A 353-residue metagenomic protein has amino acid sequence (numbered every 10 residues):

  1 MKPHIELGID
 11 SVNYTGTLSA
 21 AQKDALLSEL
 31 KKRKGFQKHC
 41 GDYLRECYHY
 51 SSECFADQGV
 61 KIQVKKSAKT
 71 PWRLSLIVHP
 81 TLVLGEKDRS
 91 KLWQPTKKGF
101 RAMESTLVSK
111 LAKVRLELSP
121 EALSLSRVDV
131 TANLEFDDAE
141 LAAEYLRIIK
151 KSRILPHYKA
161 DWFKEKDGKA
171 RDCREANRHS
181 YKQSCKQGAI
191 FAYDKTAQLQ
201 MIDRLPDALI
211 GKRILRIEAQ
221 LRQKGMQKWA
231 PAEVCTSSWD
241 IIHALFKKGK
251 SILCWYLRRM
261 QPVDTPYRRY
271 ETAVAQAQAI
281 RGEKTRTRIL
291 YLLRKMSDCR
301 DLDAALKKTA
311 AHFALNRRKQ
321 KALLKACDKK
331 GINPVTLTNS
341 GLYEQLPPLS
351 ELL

Functional and structural regions predicted by a protein language model:
M1-L302, K330-L353: Structured, helix-rich domain cores that form ligand/interaction pockets
L306-A314: Short, aromatic/basic-rich helix-turn unit that serves as a nucleic-acid recognition element
R317-Q320: Helix-turn-helix DNA-binding segment
L323: Residues in the recognition helix of alpha-helical DNA-binding motifs
A326: Alpha-helical DNA-recognition elements
